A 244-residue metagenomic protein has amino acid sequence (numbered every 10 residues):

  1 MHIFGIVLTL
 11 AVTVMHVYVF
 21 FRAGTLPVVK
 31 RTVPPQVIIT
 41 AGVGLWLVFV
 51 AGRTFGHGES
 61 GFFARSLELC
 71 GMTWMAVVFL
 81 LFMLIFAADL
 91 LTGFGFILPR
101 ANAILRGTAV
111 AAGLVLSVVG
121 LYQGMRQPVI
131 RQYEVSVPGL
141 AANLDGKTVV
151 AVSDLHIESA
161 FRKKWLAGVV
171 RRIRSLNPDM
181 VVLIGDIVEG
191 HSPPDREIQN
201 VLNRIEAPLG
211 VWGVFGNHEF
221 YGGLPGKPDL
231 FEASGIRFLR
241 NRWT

Functional and structural regions predicted by a protein language model:
M1-R126: Non-catalytic terminal accessory segments
R131, S136-T244: Soluble catalytic domains of enzymes that build or remodel membrane lipids, polysaccharides, and related
